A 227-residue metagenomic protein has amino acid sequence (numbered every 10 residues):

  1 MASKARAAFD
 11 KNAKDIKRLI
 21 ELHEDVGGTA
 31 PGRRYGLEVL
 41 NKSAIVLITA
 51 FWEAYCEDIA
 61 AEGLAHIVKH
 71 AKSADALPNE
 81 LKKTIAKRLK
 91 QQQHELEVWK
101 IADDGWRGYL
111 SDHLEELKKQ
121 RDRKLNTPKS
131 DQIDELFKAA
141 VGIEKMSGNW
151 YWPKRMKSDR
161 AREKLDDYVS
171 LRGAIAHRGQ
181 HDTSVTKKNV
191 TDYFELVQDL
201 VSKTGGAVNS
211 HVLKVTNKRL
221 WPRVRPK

Functional and structural regions predicted by a protein language model:
M1-E21, D25, K138-K227: Polyanionic, low-complexity intrinsically disordered segments
M1-V46, D58-A65, H70-N79, K83: Charged alpha-helical initiation segments
N41, K69-Q92, V190-Y193, V197-V201 (+1 more regions): Short alpha-helical interface elements
K42-S43, A54, G173: Hydrophobic alpha-helical segments, especially transmembrane helices and their immediate juxtamembrane helical caps
L47-I48, Y55, A60-R155: Helix-loop junctions and short alpha-helical segments
